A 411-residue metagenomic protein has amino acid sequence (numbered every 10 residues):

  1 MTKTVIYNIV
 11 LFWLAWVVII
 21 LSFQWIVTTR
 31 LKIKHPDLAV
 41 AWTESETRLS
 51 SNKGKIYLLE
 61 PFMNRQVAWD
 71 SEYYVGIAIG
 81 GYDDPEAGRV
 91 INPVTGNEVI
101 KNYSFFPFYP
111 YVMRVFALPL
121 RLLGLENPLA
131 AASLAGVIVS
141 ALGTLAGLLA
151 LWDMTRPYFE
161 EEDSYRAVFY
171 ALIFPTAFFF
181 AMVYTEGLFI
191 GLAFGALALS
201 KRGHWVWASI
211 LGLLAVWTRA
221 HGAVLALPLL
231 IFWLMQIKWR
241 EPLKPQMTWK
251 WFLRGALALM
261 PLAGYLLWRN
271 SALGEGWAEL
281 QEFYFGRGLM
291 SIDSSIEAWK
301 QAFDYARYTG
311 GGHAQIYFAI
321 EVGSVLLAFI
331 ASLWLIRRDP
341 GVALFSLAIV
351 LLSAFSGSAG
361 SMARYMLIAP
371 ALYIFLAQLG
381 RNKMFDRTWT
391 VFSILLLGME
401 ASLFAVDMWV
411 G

Functional and structural regions predicted by a protein language model:
I19-V40, L214-V216, G222-S346: Membrane-lumen/periplasm interface segments of specific transmembrane helices in polyprenyl phosphate-linked
A68-L125, S353: Short hydrophobic/aromatic helix or loop-helix immediately within or flanking a transmembrane segment in polytopic
N97-P107, Y111, L122-L149, H313-I320: Loop-to-helix entry region of an early transmembrane alpha helix in multi-pass inner-membrane enzymes
M113-A117, A135-Y158, L327-A331: Transmembrane-helix motifs of polytopic, lipid-linked glycan transferases
L123-L134, L151-I173, D339-L344: Transmembrane-helix signature of polytopic, membrane-embedded enzymes that assemble or transfer cell-envelope glycans
F159-E162, A196-W207, I237-W239: Membrane-interface transmembrane helices that cradle and orient dolichyl/undecaprenyl
L172, T176-F179, A193-A198, V206-W233 (+2 more regions): Membrane-interface alpha helices of multi-pass inner-membrane proteins
M182-L188, M362: Short acidic/glycine- and proline-prone juxtamembrane loop motifs at membrane-interface regions of multi-pass membrane
